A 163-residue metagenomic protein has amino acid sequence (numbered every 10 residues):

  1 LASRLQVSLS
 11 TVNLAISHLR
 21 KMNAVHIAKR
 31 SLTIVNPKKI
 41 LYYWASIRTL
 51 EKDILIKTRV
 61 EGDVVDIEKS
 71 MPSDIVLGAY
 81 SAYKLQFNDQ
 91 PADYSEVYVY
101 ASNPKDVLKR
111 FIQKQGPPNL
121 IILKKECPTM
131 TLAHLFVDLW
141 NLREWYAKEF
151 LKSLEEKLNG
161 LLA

Functional and structural regions predicted by a protein language model:
L1, V12-M22: Basic amphipathic alpha-helical segments that dock to polyanions
L5-Q6: Central "turn" residue of the DNA-binding helix-turn-helix
R20-R30: A short, conserved structural fragment
R30-L50: Short, cationic-aromatic polyanion-contact patches
R48-A163: Long, low-complexity, charge-rich intrinsically disordered regions
